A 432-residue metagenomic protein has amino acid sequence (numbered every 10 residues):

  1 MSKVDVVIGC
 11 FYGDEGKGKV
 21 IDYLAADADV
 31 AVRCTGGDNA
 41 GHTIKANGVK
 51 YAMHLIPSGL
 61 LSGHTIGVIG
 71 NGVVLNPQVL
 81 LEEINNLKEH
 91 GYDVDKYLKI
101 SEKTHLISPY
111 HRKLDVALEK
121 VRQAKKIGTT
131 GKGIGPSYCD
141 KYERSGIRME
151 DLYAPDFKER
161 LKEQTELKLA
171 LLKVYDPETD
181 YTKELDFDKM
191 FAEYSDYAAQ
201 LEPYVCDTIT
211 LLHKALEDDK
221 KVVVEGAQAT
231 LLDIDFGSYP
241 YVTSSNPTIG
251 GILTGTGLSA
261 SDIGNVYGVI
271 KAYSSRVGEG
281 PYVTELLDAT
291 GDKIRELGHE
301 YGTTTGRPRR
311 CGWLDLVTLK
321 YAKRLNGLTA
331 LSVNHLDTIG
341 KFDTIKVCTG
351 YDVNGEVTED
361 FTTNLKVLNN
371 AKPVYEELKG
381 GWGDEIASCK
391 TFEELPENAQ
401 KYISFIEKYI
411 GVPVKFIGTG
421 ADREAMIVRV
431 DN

Functional and structural regions predicted by a protein language model:
M1-N432: Non-transmembrane, aqueous-exposed alpha-helical and coiled segments at domain scale
